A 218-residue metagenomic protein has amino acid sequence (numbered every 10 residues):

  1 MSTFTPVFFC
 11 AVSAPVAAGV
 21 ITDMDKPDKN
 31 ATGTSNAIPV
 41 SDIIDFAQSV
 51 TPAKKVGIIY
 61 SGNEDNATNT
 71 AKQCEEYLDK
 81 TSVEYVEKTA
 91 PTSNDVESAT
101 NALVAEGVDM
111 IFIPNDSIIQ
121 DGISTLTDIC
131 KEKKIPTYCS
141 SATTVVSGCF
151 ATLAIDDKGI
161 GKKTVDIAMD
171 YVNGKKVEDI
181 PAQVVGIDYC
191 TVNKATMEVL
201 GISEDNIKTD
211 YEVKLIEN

Functional and structural regions predicted by a protein language model:
P6-V16, G33-S35, P136-A142: Short beta-strand elements of ligand-binding domains
F8-C10, G57-I59, V108-I119, T137-S140: Periplasmic-binding protein-like
A14-K55, I155-K175: Hydrophobic alpha-helical segments within soluble ligand-binding/sensing domains
T32-T81, K176, P181-T196: An alpha-beta-alpha
T34-S41, Y60-T70, E87-S98, S117 (+3 more regions): Hinge/beta->alpha junction and helix N-cap segments in small-molecule ligand-binding domains
E75-S93: Short beta-strand elements in bilobed, periplasmic/extracellular small-molecule ligand-binding domains
E97-D109: Short, well-structured alpha-helical segments in soluble
D170-N218: Hinge/cleft segment of the Venus flytrap/periplasmic-binding protein
